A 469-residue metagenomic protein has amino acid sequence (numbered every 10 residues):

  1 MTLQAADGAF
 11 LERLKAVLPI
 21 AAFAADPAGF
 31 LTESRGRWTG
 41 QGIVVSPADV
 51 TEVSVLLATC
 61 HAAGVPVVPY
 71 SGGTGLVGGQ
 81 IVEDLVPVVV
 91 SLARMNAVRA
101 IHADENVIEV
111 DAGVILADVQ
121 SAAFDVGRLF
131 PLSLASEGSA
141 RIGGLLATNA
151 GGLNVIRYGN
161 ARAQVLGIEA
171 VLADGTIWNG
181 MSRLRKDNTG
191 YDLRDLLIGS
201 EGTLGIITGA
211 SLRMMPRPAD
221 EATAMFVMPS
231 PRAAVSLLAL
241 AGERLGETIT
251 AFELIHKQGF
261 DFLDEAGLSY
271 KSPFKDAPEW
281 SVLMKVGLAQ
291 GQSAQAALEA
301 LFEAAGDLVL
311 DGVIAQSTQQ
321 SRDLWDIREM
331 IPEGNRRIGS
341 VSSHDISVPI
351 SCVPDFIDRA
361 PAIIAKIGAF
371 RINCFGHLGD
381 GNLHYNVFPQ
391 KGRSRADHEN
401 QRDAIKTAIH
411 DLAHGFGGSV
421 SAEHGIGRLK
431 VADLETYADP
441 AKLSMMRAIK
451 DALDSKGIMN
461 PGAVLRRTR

Functional and structural regions predicted by a protein language model:
M1-A58, G75-N106, G259-K271, Q319-S342 (+3 more regions): N-terminal flexible segment immediately upstream of the FAD-binding catalytic core in FAD-dependent oxidoreductases
M1-S34, A63-V65, A304-S321, G415-V420 (+1 more regions): N-terminal accessory segments
A24-A28, L212, P216, M225-M228 (+4 more regions): C-terminal substrate-recognition/cap domain of FAD-linked oxidoreductases
S71-G73, M95, A135, K257 (+1 more regions): Short, ordered loop/turn segments at secondary-structure junctions
N96, A103-N106, R393-S394, L429-E435: Short beta-alpha connecting loops at secondary-structure transitions that line or flank enzyme active sites
A97-I101, I108-E253, M459: FAD-binding subdomain of flavoenzyme oxidoreductases
T176, V431-R469: Activity-critical C-terminal alpha-helical subdomain
